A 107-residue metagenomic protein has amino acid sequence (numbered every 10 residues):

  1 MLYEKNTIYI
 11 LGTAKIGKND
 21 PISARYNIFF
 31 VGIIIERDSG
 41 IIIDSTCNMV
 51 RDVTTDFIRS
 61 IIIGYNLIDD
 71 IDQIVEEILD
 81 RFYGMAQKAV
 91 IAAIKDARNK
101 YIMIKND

Functional and structural regions predicted by a protein language model:
M1-T13: Short, compositionally biased leader-like segments
K15-G32, R37-D107: Active-site- and interface-proximal helix/loop "cap" or "latch" segments in soluble metabolic and energy-transducing
